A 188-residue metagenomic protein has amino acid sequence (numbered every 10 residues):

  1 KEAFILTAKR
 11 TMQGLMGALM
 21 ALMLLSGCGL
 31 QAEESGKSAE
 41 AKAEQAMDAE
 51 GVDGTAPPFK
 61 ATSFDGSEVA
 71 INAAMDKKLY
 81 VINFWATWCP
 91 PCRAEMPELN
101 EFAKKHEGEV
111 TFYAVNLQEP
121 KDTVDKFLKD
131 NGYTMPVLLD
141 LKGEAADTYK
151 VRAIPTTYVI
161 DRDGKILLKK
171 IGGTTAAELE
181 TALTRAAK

Functional and structural regions predicted by a protein language model:
K1-P58, K188: N-terminal targeting signals for export/organelle localization
T55, A94, K104-K142, I154: Conserved segment of the thioredoxin-like fold in thiol-based oxidoreductases
P58-Y80: A short beta-strand-turn-helix
F59, V69, F84-W85, F127 (+2 more regions): Conserved hydrophobic/aromatic "anchor" residues that stabilize well-ordered secondary structure elements
K78-Y80, W85-W88, A153: Short pre-active-site segment immediately N-terminal to redox-active cysteine/selenocysteine motifs in thiol-based
V81-N83, A103, A114, V159: Hydrophobic beta-strand core positions in alpha/beta domains
F84-E101: Conserved redox-active cysteine motifs that mediate thiol-disulfide chemistry, especially di-cysteine Cys-X(1-2)-Cys
K126-T134, L141-A186: Thiol/disulfide oxidoreductase modules built on the thioredoxin-like
